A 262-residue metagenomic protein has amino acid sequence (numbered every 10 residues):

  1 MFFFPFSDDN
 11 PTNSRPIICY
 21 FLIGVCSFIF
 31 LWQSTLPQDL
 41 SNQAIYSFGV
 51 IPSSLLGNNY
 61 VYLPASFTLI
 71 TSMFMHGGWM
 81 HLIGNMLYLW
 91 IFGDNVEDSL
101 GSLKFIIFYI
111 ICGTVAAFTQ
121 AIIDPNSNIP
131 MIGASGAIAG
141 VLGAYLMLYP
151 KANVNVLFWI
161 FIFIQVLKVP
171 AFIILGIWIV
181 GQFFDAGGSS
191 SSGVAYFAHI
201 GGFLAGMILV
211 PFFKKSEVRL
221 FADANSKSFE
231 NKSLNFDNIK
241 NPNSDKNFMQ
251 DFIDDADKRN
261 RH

Functional and structural regions predicted by a protein language model:
M1-H262: A detector for small-residue-rich transmembrane helices and their helix-helix packing motifs
